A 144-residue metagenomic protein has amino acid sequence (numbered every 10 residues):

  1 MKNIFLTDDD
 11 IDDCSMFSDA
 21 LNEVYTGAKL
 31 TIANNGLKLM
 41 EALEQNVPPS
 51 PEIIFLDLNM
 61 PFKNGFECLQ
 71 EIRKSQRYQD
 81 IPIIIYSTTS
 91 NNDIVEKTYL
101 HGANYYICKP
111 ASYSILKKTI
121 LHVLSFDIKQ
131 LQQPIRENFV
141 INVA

Functional and structural regions predicted by a protein language model:
K2-L21, I54: Conserved acidic segment of CheY-like receiver
I32-I53: Acidic, metal-coordinating helix/loop segments flanking the phosphotransfer/catalytic sites of two-component signaling
M60: Receiver (REC) domain active-site loop signature in two-component systems and cognate sites in sensor histidine kinases
N104: Short, glycine/charged-rich "phosphate-handling" switch motifs in NTP-dependent and phosphotransfer domains
K109: A Lys-centered signature of the CheY-like receiver
I120-L121, S125-A144: CheY-like receiver
